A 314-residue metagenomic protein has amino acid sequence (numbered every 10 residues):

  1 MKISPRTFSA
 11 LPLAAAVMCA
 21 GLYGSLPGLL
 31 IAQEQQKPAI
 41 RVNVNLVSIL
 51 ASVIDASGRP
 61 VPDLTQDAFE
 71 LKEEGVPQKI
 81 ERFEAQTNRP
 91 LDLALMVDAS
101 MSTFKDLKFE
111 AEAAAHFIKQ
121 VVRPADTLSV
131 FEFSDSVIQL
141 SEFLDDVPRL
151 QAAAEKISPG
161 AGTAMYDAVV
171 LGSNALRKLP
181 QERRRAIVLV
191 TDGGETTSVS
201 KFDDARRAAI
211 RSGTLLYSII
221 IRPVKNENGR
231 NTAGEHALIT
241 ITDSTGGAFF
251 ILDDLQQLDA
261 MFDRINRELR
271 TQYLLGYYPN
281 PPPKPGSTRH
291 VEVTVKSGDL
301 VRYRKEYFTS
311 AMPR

Functional and structural regions predicted by a protein language model:
M1-T7: N-terminal secretory signal peptides that target proteins for export/translocation
L11-G28: Bacterial N-terminal signal peptides
L29-R314: Scaffold/interface architecture of coatomer-like assemblies
